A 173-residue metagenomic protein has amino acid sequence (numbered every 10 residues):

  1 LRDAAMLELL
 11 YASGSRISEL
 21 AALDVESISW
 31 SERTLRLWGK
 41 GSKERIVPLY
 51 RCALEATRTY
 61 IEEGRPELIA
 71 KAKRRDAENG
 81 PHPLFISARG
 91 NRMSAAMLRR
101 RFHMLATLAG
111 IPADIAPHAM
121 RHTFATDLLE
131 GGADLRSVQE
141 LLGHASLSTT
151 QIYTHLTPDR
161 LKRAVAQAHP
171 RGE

Functional and structural regions predicted by a protein language model:
L1-E173: Conserved catalytic core of the tyrosine transesterase superfamily
